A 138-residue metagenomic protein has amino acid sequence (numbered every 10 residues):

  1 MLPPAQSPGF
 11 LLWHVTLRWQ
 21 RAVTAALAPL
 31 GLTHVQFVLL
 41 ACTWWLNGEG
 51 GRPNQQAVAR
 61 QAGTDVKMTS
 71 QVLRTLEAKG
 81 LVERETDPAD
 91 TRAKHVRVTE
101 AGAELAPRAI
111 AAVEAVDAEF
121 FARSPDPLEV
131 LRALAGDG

Functional and structural regions predicted by a protein language model:
M1-L30, K79, A122, E129: N-terminal leader segment of winged-helix/HTH proteins
G9, W13, L17, G63 (+3 more regions): Short amphipathic alpha-helical segments with heptad-repeat character
L17-D65: N-terminal helix-turn-helix DNA-binding core of bacterial DNA-binding proteins
L40, V58, L73-K79: Basic amphipathic alpha-helical segments that dock to polyanions
E49-G50, G136-G138: Short, charged, intrinsically disordered terminal tails
R74-R132: Charged, amphipathic alpha-helical coiled-coil/dimerization segments
